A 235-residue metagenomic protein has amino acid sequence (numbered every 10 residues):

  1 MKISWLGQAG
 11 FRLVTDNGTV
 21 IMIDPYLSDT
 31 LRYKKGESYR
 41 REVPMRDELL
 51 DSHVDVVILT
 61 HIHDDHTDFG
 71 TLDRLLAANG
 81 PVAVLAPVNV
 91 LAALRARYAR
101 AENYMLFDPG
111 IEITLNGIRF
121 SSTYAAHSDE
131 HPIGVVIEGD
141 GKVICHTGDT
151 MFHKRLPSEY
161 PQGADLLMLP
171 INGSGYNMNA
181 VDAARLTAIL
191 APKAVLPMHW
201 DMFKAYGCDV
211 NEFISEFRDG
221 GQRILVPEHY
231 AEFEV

Functional and structural regions predicted by a protein language model:
M1, V14-I21, E112-F120, E138-I144 (+1 more regions): Beta-strand-turn-beta hairpins that frame and shape the catalytic cleft of phosphate-ester-processing enzymes
M1-E42, D209-G220, V226-E232: Zn-dependent metallo-beta-lactamase
A9, D29-T30, H63-T67, L91-L94 (+6 more regions): Active-site environment of divalent metal-dependent phosphoester hydrolases
D16-I58, I62, G70-R74, M151-Q162: Pre-active-site segment of Zn-dependent metallo-hydrolases
M22-D24, V54-D65, L85-V88, I144-T150 (+3 more regions): Active-site neighborhood of phospho(di)ester-bond hydrolases with catalytic His/Asp-centered motifs
P44-E112: Active-site HxH/HxHxD metal-binding segment of metal-dependent hydrolases
Y98-I113, S158-G163, D182-A184, A188-V235: Binuclear metal-ion centers of metallo-dependent hydrolases, dominated by the metallo-beta-lactamase
A126-A188: Active-site-proximal loop/helix segments of hydrolase catalytic cores
